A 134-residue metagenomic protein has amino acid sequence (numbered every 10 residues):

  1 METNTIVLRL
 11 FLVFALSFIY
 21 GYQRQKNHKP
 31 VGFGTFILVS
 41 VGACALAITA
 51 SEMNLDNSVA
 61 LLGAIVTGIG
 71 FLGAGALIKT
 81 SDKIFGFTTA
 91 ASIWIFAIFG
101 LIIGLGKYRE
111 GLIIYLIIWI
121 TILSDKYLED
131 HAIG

Functional and structural regions predicted by a protein language model:
M1-L61, L105-G106, G111-I114, T121-G134: Alpha-helical transmembrane segments and their membrane-interface boundaries that form or gate the permeation pathway
A15-Y20, G70-I78, G100: Hydrophobic transmembrane alpha-helices of secondary-active transporters and Na+-translocating membrane complexes
I37-I48, G68-L72, A91-L105: Small-residue-rich segments of transmembrane alpha-helices in multi-pass membrane proteins, especially helix faces
M53, G75-D82, I102, A132-G134: Short, Lys/Arg-enriched charge-dense amphipathic segments
D56-I84, A90-A91: Alpha-helical transmembrane-segment detector that highlights a single hydrophobic TM helix and its immediate
G70, I95, I117-D125: Membrane-embedded alpha-helical core segments of multi-pass
K79-F85, F96-G111: Membrane-helix boundary connector in multi-pass membrane proteins
K83-G86, I120-I122: A general structural signal for short secondary-structure boundary/capping elements
